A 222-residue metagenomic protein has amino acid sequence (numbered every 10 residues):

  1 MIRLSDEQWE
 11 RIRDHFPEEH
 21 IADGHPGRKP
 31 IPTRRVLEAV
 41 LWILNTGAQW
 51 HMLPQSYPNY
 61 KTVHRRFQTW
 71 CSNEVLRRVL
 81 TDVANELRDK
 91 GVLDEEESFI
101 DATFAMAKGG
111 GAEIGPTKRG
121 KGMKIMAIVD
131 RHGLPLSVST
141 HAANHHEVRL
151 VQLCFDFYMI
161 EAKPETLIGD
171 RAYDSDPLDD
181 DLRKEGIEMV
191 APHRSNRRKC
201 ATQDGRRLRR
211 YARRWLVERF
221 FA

Functional and structural regions predicted by a protein language model:
M1-A222: Short alpha-helical elements
